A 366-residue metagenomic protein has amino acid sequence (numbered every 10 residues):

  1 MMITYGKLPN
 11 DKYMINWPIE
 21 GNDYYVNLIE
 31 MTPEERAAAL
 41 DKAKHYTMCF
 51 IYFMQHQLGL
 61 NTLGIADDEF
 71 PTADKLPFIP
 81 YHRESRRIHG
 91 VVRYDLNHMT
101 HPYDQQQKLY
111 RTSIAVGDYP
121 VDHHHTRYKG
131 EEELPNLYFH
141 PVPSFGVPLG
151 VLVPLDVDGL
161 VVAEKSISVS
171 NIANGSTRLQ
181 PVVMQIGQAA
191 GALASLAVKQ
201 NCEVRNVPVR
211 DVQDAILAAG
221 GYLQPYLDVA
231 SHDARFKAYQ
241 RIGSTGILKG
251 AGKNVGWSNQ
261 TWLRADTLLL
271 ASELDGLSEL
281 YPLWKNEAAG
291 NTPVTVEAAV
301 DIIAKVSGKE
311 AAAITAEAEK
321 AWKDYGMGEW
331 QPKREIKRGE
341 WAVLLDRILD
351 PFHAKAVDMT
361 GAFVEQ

Functional and structural regions predicted by a protein language model:
M1-D211, A215, L344: Flavin (FAD/FMN)-binding glycine-rich loop and adjacent Rossmann-like elements that form
P33-L40, S176-T177, Q200-C202, P225-V229 (+3 more regions): Second-shell loop/turn segments in exported
H45, C49, L193, D211 (+4 more regions): Extracytoplasmic/secreted proteins, especially bacterial periplasmic and envelope-associated proteins
M54-L58, A190-C202, G220, G246 (+3 more regions): A generic secondary-structure signal for well-formed alpha-helical elements
V212-P225: Short peripheral tails and domain-boundary helices/loops at the edges of structured domains
Y226-A230, A234-L248: Charged, amphipathic alpha-helical linkers/stalks
S244-Q366: Terminal recognition/anchoring or ligand-binding modules at protein termini
